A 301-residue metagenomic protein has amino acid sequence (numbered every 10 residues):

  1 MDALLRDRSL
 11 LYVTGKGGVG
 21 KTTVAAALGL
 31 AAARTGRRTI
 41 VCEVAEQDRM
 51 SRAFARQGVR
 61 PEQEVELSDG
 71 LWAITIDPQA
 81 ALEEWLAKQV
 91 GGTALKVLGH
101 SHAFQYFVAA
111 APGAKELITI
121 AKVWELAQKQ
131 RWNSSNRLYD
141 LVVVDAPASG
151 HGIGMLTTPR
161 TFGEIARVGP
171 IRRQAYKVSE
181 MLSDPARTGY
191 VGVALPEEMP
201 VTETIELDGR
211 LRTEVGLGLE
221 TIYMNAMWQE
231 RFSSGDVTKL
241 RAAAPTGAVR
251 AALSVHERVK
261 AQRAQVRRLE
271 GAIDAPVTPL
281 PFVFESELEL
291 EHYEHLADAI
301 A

Functional and structural regions predicted by a protein language model:
D2-A3, V19, T23-A27, R34-T35 (+4 more regions): Conserved catalytic-core segment of NTP-binding enzymes
R6-L11: Pre-Walker A (Motif I) flank of P-loop NTPase domains
T14: Residues at the beta-strand->loop junction immediately N-terminal to the Walker
L30-H100: N-terminal phosphate/diphosphate-binding loop that engages ATP/GTP or pyrophosphate donors across diverse enzyme folds
Q63-A73, L138, A186, I273-P276: A short helix-to-beta-strand connector/capping loop
Q79-E83, Q105-K115, F162-P170: Flexible beta-alpha connector loops of hexameric P-loop NTPases
V90-A127: ATP-hydrolysis module of ASCE/P-loop NTPase motor domains, specifically the Walker B Asp-Glu catalytic pair
A272, P276-A301: NTP-binding/hydrolysis catalytic cores, primarily Walker-type P-loop NTPases
